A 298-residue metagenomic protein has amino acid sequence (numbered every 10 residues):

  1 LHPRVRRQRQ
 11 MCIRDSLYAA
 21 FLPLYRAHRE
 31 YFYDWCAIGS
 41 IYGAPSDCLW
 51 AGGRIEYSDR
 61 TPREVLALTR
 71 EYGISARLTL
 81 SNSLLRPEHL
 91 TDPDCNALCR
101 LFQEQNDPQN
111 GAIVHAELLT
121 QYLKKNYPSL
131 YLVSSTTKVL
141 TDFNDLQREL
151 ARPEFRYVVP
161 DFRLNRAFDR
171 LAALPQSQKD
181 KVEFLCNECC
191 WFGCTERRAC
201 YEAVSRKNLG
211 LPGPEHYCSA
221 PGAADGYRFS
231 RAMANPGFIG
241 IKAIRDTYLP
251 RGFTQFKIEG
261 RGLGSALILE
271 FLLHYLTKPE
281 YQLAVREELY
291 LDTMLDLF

Functional and structural regions predicted by a protein language model:
L1-I13: Single conserved hydrophobic/aromatic residue that forms the stacking wall/gate of nucleotide- or nucleobase-binding
R9, N110, R156: Short, conserved active-site loop motifs that form the nucleotide-linked donor/cofactor pocket
C12-D15, P221: Short, thiol/selenol-centered motifs that function as redox-active sites or metal-ligating centers
R14-R148, R152: Active-site beta->alpha loop and helix N-cap motifs at the rims of alpha/beta catalytic domains
Y131-I268: Catalytic alpha/beta core domains of metabolic enzymes, predominantly
A172-S177, G264-E288: C-terminal helical cap(s) of enzyme catalytic domains, especially alpha/beta-barrels
A284-F298: Divalent-metal-activated hydrolytic enzyme cores
